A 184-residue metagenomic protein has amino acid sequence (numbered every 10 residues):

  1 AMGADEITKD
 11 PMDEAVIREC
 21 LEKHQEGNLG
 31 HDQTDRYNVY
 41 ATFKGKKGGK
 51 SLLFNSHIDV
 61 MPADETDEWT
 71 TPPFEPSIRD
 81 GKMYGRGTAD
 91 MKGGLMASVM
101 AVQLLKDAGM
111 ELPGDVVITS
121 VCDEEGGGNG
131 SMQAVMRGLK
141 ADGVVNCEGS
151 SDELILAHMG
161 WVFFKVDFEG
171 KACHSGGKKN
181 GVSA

Functional and structural regions predicted by a protein language model:
A1-G48, F74-E75: A non-catalytic alpha/beta surface segment that caps or lines the substrate-entry region of metallo-dependent hydrolase
C20, A63-D67, N129, A157: Short, conserved acidic/polar surface loops in the N-terminal third of protein domains
G30-D35, G48-V117: Active-site metal-coordination/substrate-binding segment of hydrolases, especially metallo-dependent peptidases
H57, H158, H174-S175: Histidine-centered active-site/metal-ligand motif
M83, K171-H174: A short, flexible beta-alpha/helix-coil linker loop
M91-F163: Acidic/histidine-rich catalytic neighborhood of metal-dependent amide-processing enzymes
V162-G170: Hydrophobic/proline-rich hinge and linker segments of small-molecule sensing/allosteric domains, predominantly
S175-A184: Acidic-enriched catalytic cores of C-N bond-cleaving enzymes acting on peptides and small amides
